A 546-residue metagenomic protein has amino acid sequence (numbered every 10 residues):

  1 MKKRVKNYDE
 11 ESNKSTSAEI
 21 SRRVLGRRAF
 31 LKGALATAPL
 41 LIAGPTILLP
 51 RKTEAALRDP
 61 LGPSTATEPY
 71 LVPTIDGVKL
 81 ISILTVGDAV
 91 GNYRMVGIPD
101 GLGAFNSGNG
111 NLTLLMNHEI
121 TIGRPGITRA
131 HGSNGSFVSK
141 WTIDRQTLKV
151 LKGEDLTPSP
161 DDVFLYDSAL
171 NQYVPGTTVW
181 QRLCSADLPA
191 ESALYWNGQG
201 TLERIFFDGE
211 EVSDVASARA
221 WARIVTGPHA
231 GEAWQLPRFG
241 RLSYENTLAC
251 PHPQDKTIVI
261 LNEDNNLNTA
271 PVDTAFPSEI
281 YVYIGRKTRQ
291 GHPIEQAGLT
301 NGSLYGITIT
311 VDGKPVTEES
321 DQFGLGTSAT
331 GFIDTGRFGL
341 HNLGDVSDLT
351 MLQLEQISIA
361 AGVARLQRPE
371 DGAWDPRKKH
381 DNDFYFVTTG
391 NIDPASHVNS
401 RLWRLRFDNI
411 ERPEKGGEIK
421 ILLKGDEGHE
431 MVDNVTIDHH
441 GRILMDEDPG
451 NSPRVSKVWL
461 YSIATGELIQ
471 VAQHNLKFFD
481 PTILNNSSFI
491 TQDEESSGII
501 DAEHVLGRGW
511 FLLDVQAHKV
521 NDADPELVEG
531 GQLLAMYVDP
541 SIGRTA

Functional and structural regions predicted by a protein language model:
M1-L25, A36-G44, R51: N-terminal secretory signal peptides
L49-A55: Sec-dependent signal peptide cleavage junction
A56-A546: Conserved small-residue
